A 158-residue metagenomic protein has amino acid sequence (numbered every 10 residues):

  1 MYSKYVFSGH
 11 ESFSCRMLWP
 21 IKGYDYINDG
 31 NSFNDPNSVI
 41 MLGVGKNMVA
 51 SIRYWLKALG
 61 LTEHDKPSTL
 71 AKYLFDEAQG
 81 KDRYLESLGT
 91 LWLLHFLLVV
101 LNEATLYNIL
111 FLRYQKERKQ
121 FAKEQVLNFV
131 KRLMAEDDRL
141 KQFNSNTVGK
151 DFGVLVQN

Functional and structural regions predicted by a protein language model:
M1-N158: Donor-sugar nucleotide-binding helix/loop cap in glycosyltransferases
